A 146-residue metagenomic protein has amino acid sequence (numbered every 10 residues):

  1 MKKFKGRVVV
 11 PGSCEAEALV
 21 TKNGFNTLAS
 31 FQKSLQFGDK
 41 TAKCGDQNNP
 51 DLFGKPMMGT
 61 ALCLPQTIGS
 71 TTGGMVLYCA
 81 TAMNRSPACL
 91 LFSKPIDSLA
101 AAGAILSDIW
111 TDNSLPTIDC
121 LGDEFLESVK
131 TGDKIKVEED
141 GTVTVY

Functional and structural regions predicted by a protein language model:
K3-C14, T21-E139: Feature captures the catalytic cores and cofactor-binding loops of soluble hydro-lyases/lyases that act on carboxylate
D140-Y146: Phosphate/diphosphate-binding glycine-rich loops and adjacent basic-rich segments that engage nucleotide
